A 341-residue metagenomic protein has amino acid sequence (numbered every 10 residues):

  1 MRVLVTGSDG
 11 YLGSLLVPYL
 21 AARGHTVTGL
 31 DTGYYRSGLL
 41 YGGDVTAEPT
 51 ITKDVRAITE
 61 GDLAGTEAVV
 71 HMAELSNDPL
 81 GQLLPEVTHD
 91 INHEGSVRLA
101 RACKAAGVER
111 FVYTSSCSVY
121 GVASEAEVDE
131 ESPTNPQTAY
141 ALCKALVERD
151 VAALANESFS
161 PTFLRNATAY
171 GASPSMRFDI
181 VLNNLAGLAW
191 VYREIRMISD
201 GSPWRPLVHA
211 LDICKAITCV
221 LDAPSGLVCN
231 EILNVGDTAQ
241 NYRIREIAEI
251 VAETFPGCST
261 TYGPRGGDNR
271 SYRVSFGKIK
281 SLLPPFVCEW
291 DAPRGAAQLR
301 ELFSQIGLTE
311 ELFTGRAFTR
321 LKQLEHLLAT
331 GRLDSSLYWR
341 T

Functional and structural regions predicted by a protein language model:
M1-A68: N-terminal Rossmann/SDR dinucleotide-binding element
T6, L30, V69-M72, F111-C117 (+1 more regions): SDR active-site strand-loop-helix element
L39-Y41, P79-E86, V122-A126, P174-S175: Conserved catalytic-core motifs of eukaryotic protein kinase domains, centered on the activation segment
V55-I91: NAD(P)H-binding glycine-rich loop region in Rossmannoid oxidoreductase-like domains and their noncatalytic homologs
V97-A139: Conserved Rossmann-fold NAD(P)-dependent oxidoreductase catalytic core, especially the SDR/UDP-sugar
C143: Active-site helix of classical SDR
R149-R205, A210-L221, E249-T254: NAD(P)-dependent short-chain dehydrogenase/reductase
R193, I198-T341: C-terminal substrate-binding subdomain of Rossmann-fold SDR/epimerase-dehydratase oxidoreductases
